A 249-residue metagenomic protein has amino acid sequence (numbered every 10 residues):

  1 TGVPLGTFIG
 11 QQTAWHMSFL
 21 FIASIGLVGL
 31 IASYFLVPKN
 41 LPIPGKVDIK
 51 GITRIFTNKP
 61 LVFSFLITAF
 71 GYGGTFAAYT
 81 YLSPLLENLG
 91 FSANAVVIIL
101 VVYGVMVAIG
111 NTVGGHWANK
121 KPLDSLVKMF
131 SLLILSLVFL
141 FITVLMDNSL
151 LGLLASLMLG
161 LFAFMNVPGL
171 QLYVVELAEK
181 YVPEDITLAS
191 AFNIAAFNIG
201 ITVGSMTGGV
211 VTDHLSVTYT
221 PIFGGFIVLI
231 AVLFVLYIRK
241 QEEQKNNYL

Functional and structural regions predicted by a protein language model:
T1-V37, L41, F63, T68-G71 (+1 more regions): Helix-loop-helix hairpin linking two adjacent transmembrane segments in secondary transporters
G10, G110-L123, T212-D213: Helix-to-loop junctions at the C-terminal end of transmembrane segments in multipass secondary transporters
Q11-S24, G209-V228: A membrane-interface helix-boundary motif in multi-pass transporters
I25, L30-D48, Y237-Y248: Helix-loop junctions on the cytosolic side of multi-pass membrane transporters, especially the intracellular loop
T57-A77, L157-L161: Pair of pore-lining "gating" transmembrane helices in MFS-fold secondary transporters
D124-L170: C-terminal transmembrane helical hairpin of 12-TM major facilitator-type secondary transporters
M165-Y181: Intracellular juxtamembrane helix-capping segments at the cytosolic ends of symmetry-related transmembrane helices
L177-S216: A late C-terminal transmembrane helix in Major Facilitator Superfamily
